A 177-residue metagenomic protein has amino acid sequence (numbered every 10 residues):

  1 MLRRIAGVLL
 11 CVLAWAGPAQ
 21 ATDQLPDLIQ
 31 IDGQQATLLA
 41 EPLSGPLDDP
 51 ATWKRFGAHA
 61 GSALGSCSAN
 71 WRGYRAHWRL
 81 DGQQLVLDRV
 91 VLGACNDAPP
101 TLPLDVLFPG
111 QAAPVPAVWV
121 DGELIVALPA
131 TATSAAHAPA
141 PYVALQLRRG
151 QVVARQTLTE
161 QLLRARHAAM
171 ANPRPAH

Functional and structural regions predicted by a protein language model:
M1-R4: Positively charged n-region of N-terminal signal peptides that target proteins for export
A6-W15: Bacterial N-terminal signal peptides
G17-H177: Intrinsically disordered, low-complexity acidic regions enriched in Pro/Ser/Thr
